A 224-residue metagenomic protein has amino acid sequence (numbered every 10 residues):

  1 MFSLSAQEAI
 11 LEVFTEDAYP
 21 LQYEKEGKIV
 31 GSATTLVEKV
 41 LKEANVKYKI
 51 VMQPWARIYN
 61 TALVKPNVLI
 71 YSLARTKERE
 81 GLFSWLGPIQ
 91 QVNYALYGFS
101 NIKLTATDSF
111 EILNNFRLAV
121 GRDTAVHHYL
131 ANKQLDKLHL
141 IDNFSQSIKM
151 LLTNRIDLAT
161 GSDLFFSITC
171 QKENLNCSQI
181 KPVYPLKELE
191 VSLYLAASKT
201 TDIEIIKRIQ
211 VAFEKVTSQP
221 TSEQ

Functional and structural regions predicted by a protein language model:
Q7-G81: Extracytoplasmic small-molecule ligand-binding "clamshell" domains of the periplasmic binding protein/Venus flytrap
T15-D17, V92-A95, L175-V211: Periplasmic-binding protein-like
T34-E43, L104, N114-F116, T124 (+1 more regions): Extended ligand-binding regions for polar small-molecule ligands
K47-P54, V120, D136-M150, Y184: Short beta-strand-to-loop elements that line the ligand-binding cleft of bilobed periplasmic-binding protein-like
M52, A56-V68, S84, S145-F165 (+1 more regions): Short helices/loops that flank or line small-molecule/ion binding pockets
N60, L73-G81, D157-S178, V183-L189: A ligand-binding cleft/hinge motif common to bilobed small-molecule-binding domains
G98-L118: Flexible hinge/capping segments at coil-to-helix
A125-D142, C177-S178, V211-Q224: Ligand-binding clefts/hinges and TM-proximal coupling segments of bilobed small-molecule sensing domains
